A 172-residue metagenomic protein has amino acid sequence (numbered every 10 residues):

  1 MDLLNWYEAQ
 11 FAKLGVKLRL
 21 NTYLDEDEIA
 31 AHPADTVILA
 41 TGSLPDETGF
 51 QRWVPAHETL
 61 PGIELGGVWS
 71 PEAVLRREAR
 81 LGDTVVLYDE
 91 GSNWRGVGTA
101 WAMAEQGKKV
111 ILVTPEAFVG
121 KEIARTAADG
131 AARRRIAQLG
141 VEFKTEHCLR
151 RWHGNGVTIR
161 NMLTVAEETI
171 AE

Functional and structural regions predicted by a protein language model:
D2-E47, I63-E64, S70-L75, R80-L81 (+1 more regions): A Rossmann-like FAD-binding core segment of flavoenzymes
E47-F50, P55, R80, G96-T99 (+1 more regions): Short glycine-/acidic-enriched loop or helix-start segments at secondary-structure transitions that form or flank
E58-T59: Extended, low-complexity regulatory regions
L81-V110: Rossmann-like NAD(P)H-binding beta-loop-alpha module
